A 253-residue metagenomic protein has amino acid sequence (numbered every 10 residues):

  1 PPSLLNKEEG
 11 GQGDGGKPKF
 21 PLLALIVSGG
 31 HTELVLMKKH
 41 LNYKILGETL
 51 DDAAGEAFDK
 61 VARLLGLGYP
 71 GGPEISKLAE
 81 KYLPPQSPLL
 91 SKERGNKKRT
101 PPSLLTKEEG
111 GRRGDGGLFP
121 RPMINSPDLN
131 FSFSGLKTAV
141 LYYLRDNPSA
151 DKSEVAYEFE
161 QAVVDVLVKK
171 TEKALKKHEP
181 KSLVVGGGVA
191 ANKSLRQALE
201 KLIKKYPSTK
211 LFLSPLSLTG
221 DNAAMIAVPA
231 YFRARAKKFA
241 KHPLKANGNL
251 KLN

Functional and structural regions predicted by a protein language model:
P1-P2, G16-P84, G116-N253: Acidic, glycine-enriched active-site microenvironments
P2-N6, Q86-S91, P101-T106: Long tandem-repeat architecture
K7-D14, E93-G95, K107-G114: Glycine-biased, low-complexity coil/linker segments
E9, P88-S91, G110, G188 (+1 more regions): A subset of signal/propeptide-processing and intrinsically disordered low-complexity segments in secreted/extracellular
